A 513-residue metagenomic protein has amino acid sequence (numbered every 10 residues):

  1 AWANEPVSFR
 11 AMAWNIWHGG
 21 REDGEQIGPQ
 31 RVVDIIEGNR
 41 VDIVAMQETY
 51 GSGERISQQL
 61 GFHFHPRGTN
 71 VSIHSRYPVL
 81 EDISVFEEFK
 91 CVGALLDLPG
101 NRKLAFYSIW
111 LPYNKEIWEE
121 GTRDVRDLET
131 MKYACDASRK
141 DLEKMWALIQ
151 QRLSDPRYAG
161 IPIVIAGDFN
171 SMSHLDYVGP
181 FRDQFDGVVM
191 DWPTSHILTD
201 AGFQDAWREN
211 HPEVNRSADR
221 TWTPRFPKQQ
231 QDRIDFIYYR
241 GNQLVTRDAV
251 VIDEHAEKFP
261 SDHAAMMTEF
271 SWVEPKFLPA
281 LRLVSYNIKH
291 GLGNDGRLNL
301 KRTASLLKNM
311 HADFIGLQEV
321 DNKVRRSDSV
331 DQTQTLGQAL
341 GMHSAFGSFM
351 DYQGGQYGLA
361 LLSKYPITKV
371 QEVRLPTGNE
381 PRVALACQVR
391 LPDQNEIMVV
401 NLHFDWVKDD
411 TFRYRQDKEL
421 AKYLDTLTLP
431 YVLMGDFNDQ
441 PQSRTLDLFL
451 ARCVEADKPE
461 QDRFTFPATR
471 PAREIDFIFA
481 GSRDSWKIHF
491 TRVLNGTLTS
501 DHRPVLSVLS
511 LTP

Functional and structural regions predicted by a protein language model:
W2-G38, I73-F314, R326, Q338-A339 (+2 more regions): Active-site regions of metal-assisted phosphoester/phosphodiester hydrolases, unifying DNase/endonuclease modules
G19, V32-V33, Q47-S52, R67: Extracytoplasmic low-complexity repetitive segments enriched in small/polar residues
I43-M46, H65, L433-D436: Short, hydrophobic beta-strand segments that form beta-sheet elements in well-ordered domains
T49-G53, N70-V71, E213, V320-K323 (+1 more regions): Short active-site-proximal "capping" loops at secondary-structure junctions
E54-Q59, D447-L448: Short loop/helix-cap segments at secondary-structure boundaries that form the rim of catalytic
L60-H63, M342: Short acidic, glycine/proline-enriched helix-loop-strand junctions
N322-T335: Membrane-embedded segments
